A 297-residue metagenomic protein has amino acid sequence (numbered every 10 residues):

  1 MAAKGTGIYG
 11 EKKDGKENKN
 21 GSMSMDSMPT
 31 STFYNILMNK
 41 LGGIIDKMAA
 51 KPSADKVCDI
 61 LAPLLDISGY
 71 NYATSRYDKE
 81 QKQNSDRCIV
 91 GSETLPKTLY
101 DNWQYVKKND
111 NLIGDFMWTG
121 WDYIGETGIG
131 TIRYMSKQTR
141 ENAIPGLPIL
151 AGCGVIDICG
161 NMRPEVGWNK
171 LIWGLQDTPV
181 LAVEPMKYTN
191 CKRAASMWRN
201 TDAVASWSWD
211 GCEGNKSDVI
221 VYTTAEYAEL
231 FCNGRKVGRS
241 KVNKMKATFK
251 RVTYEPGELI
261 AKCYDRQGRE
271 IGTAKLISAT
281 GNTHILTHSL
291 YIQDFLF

Functional and structural regions predicted by a protein language model:
A2-L296: Substrate-binding clefts and catalytic carboxylate motifs of secreted carbohydrate-active enzymes
